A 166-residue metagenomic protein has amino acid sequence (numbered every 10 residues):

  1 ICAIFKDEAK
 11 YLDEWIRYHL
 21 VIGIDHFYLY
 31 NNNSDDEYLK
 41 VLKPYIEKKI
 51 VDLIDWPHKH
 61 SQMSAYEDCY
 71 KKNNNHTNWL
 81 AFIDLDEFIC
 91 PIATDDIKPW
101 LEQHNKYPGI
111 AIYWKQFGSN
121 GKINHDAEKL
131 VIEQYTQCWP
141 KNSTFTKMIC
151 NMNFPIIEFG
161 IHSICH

Functional and structural regions predicted by a protein language model:
A3-R17, N33: Active-site beta-to-alpha loop of glycosyltransferases that engages the nucleotide-sugar donor
K10, H58-S64: A short, glycine-/small-residue-rich helix N-cap motif at loop->alpha-helix starts within glycosyltransferase
R17-H26: Short, acidic, metal-binding catalytic loop of nucleotide-sugar glycosyltransferases
N31-E47, H58: A conserved acidic beta->alpha catalytic loop
S64-E67, P91-H166: Catalytic-site signature of metal-activated, phosphate-bearing donor transferases, centered on the GT-A/GT-A-like
E67-W79: Active-site nucleotide-sugar/metal-binding loop of Leloir-type enzymes
T77-C90: Short beta-strand-to-loop acidic/aromatic patch adjacent to the donor-nucleotide binding site
